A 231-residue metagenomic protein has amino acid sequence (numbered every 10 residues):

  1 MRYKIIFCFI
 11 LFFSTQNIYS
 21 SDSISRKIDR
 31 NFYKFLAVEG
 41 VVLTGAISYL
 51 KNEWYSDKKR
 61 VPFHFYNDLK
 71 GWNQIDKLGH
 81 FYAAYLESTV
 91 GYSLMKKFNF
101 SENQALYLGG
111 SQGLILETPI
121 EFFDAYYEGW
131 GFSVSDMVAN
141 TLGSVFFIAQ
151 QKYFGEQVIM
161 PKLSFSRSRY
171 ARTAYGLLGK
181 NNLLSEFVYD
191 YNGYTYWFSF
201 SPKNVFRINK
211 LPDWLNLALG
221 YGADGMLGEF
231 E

Functional and structural regions predicted by a protein language model:
K4-S14: Sec-dependent N-terminal signal peptides
Q16-S20: Sec/Tat signal peptide C-region and signal peptidase I cleavage site
S21-E231: Hydrophobic alpha-helical membrane segments
